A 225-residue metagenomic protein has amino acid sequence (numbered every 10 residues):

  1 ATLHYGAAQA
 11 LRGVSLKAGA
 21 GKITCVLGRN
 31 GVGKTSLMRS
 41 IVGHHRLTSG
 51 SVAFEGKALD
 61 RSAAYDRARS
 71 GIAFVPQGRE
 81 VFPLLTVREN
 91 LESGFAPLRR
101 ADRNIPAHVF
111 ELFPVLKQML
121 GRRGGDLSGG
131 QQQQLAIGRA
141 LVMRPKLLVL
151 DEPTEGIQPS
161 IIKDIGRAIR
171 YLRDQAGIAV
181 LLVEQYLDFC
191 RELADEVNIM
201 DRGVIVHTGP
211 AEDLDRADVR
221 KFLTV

Functional and structural regions predicted by a protein language model:
L27-R29: The feature captures the beta-strand-to-loop junction immediately N-terminal to the Walker
V42: Helix-to-loop junction immediately C-terminal to a conserved catalytic motif
G50-A58, S70, D102-I105, E111: Conserved ABC transporter NBD signature motif
R123-L127, Q131: Conserved ABC ATPase signature
A140-L141: ABC ATPase C-loop
R144: Conserved catalytic motifs of ABC-family nucleotide-binding domains
K163-A176: Helical segment within the ABC ATPase nucleotide-binding domain
